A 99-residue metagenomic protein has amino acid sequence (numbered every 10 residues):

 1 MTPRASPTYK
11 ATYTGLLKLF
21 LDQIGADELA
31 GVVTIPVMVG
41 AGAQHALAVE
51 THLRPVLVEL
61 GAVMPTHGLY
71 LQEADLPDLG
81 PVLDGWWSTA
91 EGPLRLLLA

Functional and structural regions predicted by a protein language model:
M1-L60: Helix-loop-strand module that forms the ligand-binding subsite of alpha/beta enzymes
M64-A99: Glycine-rich phosphate/pyrophosphate-binding loop and the adjoining helix
